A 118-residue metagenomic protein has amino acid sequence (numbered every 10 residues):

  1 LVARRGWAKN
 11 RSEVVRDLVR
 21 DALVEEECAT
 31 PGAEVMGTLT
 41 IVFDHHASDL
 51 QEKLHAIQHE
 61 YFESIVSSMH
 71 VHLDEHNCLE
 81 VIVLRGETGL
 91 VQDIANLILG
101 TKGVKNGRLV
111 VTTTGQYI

Functional and structural regions predicted by a protein language model:
W7-R20: Short amphipathic alpha-helical segments
D21-C28, H59-H70: Short amphipathic beta-strand starts and helix->beta connectors
G32-H45, L79-V81: Short glycine-/aliphatic-rich beta-strand segments at the starts of folded cytosolic domains
H46-A47, L84-V91: Helix N-cap motif at beta-to-alpha junctions
H46-I65: Short amphipathic alpha-helix segments
K53-I57, D93-T101: Short amphipathic alpha-helices in soluble, non-transmembrane regions that often serve as interface/regulatory elements
E63-V71, N96, G100-G115: Conserved short beta-strand edge segments in small beta-sheet-based binding/regulatory domains
D74-H76: Short flexible coil/turn linkers enriched for glycine and charged/polar residues that connect secondary-structure
